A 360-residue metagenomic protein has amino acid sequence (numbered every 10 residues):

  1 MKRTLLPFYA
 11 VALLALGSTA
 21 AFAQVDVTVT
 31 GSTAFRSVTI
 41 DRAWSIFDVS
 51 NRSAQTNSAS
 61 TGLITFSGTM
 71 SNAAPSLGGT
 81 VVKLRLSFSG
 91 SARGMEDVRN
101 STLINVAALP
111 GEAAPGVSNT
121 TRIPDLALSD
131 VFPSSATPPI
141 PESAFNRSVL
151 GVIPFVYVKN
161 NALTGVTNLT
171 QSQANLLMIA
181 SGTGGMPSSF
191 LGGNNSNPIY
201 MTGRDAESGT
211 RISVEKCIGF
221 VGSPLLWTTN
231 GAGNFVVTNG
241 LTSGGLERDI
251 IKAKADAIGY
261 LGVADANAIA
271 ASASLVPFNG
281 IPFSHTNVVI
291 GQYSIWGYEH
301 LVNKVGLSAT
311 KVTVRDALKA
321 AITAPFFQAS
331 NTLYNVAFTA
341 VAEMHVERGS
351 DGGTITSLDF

Functional and structural regions predicted by a protein language model:
M1-Y9: Bacterial N-terminal signal peptides that target proteins for export
L16-A23: Sec/Tat signal peptide C-region and signal peptidase I cleavage site
A23-F360: Flexible loop/hinge segments at secondary-structure junctions
